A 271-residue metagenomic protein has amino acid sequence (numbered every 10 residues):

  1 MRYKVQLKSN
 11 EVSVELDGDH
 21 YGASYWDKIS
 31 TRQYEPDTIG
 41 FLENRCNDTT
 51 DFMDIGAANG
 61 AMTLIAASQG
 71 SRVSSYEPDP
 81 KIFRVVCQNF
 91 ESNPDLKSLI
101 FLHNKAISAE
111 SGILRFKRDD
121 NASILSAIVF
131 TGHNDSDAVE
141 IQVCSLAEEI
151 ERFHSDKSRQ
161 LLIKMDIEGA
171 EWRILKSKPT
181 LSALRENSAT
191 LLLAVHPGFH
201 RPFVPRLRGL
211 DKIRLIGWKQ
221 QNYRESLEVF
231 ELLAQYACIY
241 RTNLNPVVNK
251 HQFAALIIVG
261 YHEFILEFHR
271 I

Functional and structural regions predicted by a protein language model:
M1-L99, H133-V139, E149-R159, V204-I271: S-adenosyl-L-methionine
M53, S74, H103, Q142 (+2 more regions): Conserved Rossmann-like nucleotide-binding pocket used by diverse enzymes that bind dinucleotide cofactors
G56, K164-E168: Conserved S-adenosyl-L-methionine
A61, G112, W172-L175: Short N-terminal helix/helix-N-cap motif within the alpha/beta-hydrolase-1
G70-S71, L161-L162, E171-R206, L210-R214: A short alpha/beta connector and helix-capping loop motif
D79-P80, A106-A109, G169, H196-H200: Short "lid" loop at the C-terminus of a central beta-strand within the Rossmann-like core of SAM-dependent
C87-E148: S-adenosyl-L-methionine
